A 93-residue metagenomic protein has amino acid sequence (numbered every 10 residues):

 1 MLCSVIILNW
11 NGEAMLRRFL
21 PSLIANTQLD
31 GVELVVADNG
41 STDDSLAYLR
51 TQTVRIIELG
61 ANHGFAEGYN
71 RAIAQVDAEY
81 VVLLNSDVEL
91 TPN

Functional and structural regions predicted by a protein language model:
L2-S4, E33: Cell-envelope/extracellular polymer assembly enzymes that use nucleotide-activated donors
I7-R18, L29, G40: Active-site beta-to-alpha loop of glycosyltransferases that engages the nucleotide-sugar donor
P21-G31: Short, acidic, metal-binding catalytic loop of nucleotide-sugar glycosyltransferases
S22, D38-A47, A61: A conserved acidic beta->alpha catalytic loop
G31-G40, I57-L59: Short beta-strand/loop segment that forms part of the nucleotide-sugar
D44, V88-N93: Acidic donor-binding/catalytic loop of UDP-sugar-dependent glycosyltransferases, especially processive GT2
E58-V76: Glycine-rich, basic loop-to-helix element that forms the pyrophosphate-binding segment of sugar-nucleotide handling
V81: Short aromatic/hydrophobic "clamp" motif used to bind/position activated sugar donors
